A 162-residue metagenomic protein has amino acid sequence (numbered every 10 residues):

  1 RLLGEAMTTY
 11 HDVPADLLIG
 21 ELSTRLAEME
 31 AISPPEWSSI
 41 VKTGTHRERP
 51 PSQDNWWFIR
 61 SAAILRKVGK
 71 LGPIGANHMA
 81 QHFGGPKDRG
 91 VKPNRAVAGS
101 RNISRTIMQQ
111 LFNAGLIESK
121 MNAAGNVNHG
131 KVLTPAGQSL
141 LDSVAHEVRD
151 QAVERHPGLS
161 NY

Functional and structural regions predicted by a protein language model:
L2-A62, R66: Long, low-complexity, charged/polar intrinsically disordered regions in eukaryotic proteins
A63-L71, H82: Short amphipathic alpha-helical elements of helix-turn-helix/winged-helix folds
P73-R95: Short acidic, hydrophobic short linear motifs in intrinsically disordered regions
M79, S104-A114: Basic amphipathic alpha-helical segments that dock to polyanions
G84, Q109, N113, D142 (+1 more regions): Residue-level detection of the helix-turn-helix DNA-binding "recognition helix"
K92-M108: Major-groove recognition helix of helix-turn-helix-like DNA-binding domains
F112-G125: A short, conserved structural fragment
N128-Y162: Short, amphipathic alpha-helical interaction segments positioned at domain boundaries
